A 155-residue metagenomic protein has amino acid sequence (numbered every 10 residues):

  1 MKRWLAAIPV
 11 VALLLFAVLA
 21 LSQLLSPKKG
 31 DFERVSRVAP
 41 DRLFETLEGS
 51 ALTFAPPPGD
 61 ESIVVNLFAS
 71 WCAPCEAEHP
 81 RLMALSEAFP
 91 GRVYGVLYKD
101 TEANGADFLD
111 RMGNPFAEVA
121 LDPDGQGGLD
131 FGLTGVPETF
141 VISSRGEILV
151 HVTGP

Functional and structural regions predicted by a protein language model:
M1-E45: N-terminal targeting signals for export/organelle localization
D41-I63: A short beta-strand-turn-helix
F44-E45, E118-D122: Short acidic-hydrophobic, aromatic-tinged amphipathic segments that line or gate anion-handling sites
D60-I63, F68-W71, G135: Short pre-active-site segment immediately N-terminal to redox-active cysteine/selenocysteine motifs in thiol-based
V64-V65, V93, T139: Hydrophobic beta-strand anchors of alpha/beta hydrolase catalytic cores
S70-A77, E138: C-type cytochrome heme c attachment motif
E76-G113, P123-L129: Structural microenvironment flanking redox-active thiols in thiol-disulfide oxidoreductases
D110-P115, D122-P155: Thiol/disulfide oxidoreductase modules built on the thioredoxin-like
